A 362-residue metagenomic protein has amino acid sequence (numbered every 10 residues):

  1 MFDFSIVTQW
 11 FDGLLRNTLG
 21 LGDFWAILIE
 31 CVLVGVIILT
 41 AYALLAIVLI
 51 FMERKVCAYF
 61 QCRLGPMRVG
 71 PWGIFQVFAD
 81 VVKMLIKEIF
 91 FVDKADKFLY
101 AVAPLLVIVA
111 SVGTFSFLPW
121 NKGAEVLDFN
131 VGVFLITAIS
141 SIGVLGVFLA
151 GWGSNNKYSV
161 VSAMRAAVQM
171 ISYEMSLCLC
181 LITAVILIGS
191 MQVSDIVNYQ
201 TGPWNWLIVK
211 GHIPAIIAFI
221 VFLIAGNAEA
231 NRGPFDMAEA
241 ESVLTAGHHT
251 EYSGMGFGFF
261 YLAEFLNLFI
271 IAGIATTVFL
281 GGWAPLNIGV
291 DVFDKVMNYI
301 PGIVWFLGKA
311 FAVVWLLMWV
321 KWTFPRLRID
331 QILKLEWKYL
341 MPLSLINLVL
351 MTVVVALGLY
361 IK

Functional and structural regions predicted by a protein language model:
M1-K362: Selective transmembrane helix interface/packing segments
